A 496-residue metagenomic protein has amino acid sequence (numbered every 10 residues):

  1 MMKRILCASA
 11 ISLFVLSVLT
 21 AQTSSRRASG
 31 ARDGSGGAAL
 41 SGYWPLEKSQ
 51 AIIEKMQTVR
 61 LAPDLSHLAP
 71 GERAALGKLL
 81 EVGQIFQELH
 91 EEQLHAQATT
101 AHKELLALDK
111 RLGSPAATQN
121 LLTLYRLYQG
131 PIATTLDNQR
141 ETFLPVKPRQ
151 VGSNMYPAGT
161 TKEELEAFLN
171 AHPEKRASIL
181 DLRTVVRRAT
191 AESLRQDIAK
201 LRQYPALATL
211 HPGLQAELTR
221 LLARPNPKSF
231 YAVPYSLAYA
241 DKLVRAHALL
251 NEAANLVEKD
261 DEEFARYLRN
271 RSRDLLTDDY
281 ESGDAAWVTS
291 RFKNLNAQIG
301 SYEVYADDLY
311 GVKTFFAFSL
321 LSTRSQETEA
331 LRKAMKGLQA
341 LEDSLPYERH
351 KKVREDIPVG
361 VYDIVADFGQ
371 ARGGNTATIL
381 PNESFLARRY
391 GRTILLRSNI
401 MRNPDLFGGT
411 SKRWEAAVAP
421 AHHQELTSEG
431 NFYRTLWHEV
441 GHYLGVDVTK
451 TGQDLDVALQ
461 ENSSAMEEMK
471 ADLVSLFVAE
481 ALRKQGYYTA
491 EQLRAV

Functional and structural regions predicted by a protein language model:
M1-S9: Bacterial N-terminal signal peptides that target proteins for export
A8-V18: Bacterial N-terminal signal peptides
R27, G34-K259, E263-Y267: N-terminal helix-rich structural modules
L237-T427: Contiguous, non-catalytic segments that form substrate-binding/exosite surfaces or channel walls
D261, S464-A481: An active-site-proximal "capping" alpha-helix that borders the catalytic cofactor pocket
Y433-D447, A471, L476: Active-site recognition of the HExxH zinc-binding catalytic motif
V446-M469: Post-HEXXH active-site segment of zinc metalloproteases
L476-V496: Long, well-structured alpha-helical subdomains associated with metal-dependent extracellular/ecto-lumenal hydrolases
